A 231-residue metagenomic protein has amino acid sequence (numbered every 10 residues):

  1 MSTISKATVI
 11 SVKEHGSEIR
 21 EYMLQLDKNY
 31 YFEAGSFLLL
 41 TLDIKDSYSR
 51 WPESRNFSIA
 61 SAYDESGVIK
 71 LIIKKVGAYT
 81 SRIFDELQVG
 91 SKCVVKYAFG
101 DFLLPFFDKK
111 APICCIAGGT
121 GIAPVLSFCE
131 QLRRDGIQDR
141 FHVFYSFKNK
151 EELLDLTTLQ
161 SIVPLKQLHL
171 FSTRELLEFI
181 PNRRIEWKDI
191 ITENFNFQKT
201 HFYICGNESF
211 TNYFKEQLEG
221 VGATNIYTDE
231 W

Functional and structural regions predicted by a protein language model:
S2-S91, F147-N149, R174: Ferredoxin-reductase
S2-T3, V76-W231: FNR/FR-type flavoprotein reductase catalytic core
